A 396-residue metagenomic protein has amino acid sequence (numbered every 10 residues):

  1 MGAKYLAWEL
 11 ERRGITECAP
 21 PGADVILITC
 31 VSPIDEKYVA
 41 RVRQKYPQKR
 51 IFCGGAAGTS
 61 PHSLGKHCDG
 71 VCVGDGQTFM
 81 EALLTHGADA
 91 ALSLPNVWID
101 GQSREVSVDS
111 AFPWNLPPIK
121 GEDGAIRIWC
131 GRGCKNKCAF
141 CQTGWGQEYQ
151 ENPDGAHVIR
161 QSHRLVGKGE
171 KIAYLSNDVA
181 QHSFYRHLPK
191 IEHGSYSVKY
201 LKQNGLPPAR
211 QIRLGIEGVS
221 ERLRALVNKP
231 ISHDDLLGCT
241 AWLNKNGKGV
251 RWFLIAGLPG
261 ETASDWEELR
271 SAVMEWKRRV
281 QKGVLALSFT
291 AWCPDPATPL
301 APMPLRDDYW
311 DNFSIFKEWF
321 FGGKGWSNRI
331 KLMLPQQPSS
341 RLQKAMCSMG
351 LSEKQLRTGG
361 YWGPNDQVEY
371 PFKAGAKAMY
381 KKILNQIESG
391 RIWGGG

Functional and structural regions predicted by a protein language model:
M1-I15, R41, F184-Y185: Short, charged N-terminal beta->alpha structural module
E11, I15-A19, G322-G396: Radical SAM enzyme core and accessory elements
E17-C18, A23, F52, S60 (+6 more regions): Structured alpha-helical segments in the cores of large, soluble enzyme domains
C18-R104, P296-M349, G359: Glycine-rich beta-alpha loop elements in corrinoid/cobalamin-binding modules across cobalamin-dependent enzymes
L27, G155, I159-S271, E275-A286 (+1 more regions): Conserved SAM/AdoMet-binding glycine-rich loop
V39-Q48, Q142, N244, V273 (+1 more regions): Surface-exposed amphipathic alpha-helices with a cationic face
D89-C130, G395-G396: N-terminal [4Fe-4S]-dependent radical SAM core
P118-H157: Canonical Radical SAM [4Fe-4S] cluster-binding loop centered on the CxxxCxxC motif and its immediate flanking residues
